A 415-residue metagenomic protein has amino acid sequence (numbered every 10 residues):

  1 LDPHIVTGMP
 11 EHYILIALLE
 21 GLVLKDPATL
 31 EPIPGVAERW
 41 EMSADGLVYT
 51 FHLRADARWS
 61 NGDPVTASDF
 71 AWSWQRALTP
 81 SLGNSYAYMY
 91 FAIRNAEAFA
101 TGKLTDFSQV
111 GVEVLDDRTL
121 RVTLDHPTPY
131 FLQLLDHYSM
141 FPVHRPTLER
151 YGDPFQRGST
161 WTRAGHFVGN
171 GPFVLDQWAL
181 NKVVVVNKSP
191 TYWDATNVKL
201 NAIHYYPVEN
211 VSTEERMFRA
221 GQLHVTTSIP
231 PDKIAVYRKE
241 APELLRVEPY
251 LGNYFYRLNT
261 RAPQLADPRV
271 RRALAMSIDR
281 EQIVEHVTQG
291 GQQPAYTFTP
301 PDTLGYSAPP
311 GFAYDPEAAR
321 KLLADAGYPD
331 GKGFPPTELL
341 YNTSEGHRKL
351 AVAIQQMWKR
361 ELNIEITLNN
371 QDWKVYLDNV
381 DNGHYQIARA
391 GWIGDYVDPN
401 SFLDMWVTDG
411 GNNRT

Functional and structural regions predicted by a protein language model:
L1-D45, Q75, H166-N170: N-terminal lobe/hinge region of extracytoplasmic solute-binding protein
L1-H12, V36-A37, D63, S85-Y86 (+4 more regions): A structural "hinge/loop" feature
D26-P27, A96, R118, L124-V198 (+4 more regions): Gly/Pro-rich hinge or "lid" segments in bacterial periplasmic/extracellular proteins
E38-M89, R121-T123, E214-M217, Q264-A266: Aromatic- and charge-enriched surface segment that lines or borders ligand/interaction sites
H52, D69-A71, L78, L82-R150: Surface-exposed binding/hinge segments that line and control ligand-binding clefts or catalytic entry sites
N84-A87, T297, V375-T415: Acidic-aromatic pocket-rim loops
D176-N187, H204-A262, E281, E285: Extracellular/periplasmic solute-recognition and catalytic clefts
N187-K188, R246, A266-R360: Append "and occasionally in soluble cytosolic enzymes with long acidic Gly/Pro-rich linkers
